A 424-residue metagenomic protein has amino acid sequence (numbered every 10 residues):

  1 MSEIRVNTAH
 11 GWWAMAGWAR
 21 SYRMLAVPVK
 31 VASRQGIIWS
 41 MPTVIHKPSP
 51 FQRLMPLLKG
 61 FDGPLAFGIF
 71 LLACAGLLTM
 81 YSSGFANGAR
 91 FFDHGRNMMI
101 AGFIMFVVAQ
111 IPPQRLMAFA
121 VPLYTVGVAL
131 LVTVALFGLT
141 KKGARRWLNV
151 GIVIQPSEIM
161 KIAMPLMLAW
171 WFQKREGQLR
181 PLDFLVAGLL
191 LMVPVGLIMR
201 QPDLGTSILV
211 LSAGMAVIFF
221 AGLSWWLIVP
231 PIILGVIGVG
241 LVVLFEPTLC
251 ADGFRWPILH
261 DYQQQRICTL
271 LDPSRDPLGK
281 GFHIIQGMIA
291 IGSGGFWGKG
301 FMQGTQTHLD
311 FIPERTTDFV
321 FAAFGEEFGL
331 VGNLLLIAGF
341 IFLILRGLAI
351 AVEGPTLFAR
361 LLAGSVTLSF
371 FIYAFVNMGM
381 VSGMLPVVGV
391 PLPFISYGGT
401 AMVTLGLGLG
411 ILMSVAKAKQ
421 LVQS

Functional and structural regions predicted by a protein language model:
S2-R5, W12, S21-R23: Low-acidity, Ser/Thr- and Arg-rich intrinsically disordered low-complexity segments
V6, A26-K47, F51, Y373-S424: A juxtamembrane structural motif centered on a specific transmembrane helix
W12-W13, W18, W39: Tryptophan (W) side chains
R53-I69: N-terminal membrane topogenic signal
L57-L58, F184, L309-I312, G354-P355: Helix-boundary and loop/linker segments of multi-pass membrane transporters
A66-H283, A322-S382, L407-I411: Hydrophobic alpha-helical transmembrane segments of multi-pass inner membrane proteins, especially in bacterial systems
D203-I208, K299-G304, R315-T317, L334 (+3 more regions): Transmembrane helix boundary and interhelical junction motifs in multipass membrane proteins
M288-V331, A351, F358: Long extracytoplasmic/lumenal interhelical loops at the membrane interface of multi-pass membrane proteins
